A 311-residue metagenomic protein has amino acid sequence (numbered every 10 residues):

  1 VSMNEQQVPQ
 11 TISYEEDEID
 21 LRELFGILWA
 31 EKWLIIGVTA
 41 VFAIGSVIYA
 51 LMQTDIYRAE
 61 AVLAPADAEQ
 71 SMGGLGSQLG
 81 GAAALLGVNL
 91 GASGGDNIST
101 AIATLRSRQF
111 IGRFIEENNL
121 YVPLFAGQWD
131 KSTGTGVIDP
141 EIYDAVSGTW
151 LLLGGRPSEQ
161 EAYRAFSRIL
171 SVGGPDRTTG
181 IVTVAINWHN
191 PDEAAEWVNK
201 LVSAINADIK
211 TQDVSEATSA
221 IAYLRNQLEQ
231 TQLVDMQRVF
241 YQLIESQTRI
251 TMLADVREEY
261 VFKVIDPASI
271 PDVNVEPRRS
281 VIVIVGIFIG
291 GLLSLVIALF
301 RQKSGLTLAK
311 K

Functional and structural regions predicted by a protein language model:
V1-T218, Y241-L243, Q247, M252-K311: Hydrophobic and amphipathic membrane-targeting/association helices
Y223-V234: Short, low-order "capping/linker" segments at domain edges
D235-Y241: Disulfide- and glycan-decorated extracellular loop modules of small multi-pass membrane proteins, especially 4-TM
